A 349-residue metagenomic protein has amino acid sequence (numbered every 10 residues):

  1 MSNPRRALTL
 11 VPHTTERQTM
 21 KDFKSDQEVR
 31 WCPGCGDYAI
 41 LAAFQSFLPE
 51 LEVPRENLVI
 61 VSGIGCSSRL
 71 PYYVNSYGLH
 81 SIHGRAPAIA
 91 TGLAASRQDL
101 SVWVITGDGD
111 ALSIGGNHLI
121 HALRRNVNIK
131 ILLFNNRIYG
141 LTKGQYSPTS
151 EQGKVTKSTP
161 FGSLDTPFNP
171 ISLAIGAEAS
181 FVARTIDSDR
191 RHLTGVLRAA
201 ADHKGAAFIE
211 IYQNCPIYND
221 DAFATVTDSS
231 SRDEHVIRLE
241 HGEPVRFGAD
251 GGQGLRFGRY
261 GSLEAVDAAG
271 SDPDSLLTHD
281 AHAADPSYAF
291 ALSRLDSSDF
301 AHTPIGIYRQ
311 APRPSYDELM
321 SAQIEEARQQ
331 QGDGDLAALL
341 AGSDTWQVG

Functional and structural regions predicted by a protein language model:
S2-L100, Q323-G349: Thiamine diphosphate
S2-R17, D26-Q27, I217-G349: Flexible, low-complexity linker and terminal segments
T19, S147-A200: Conserved thiamine diphosphate
V61-G63, I105-T106, K130-N135, E210-Y212 (+1 more regions): Short beta-strand segments
I64-C66, N136-I138, D189, Y212-I217 (+1 more regions): Glycine-rich beta-alpha junction loops
C66-G140, T194: Thiamine diphosphate
G116-L123, L141-K154, L173: Active-site-proximal loop->helix
S180-V236: ATP/pyrophosphate-binding catalytic subdomain of soluble kinases
